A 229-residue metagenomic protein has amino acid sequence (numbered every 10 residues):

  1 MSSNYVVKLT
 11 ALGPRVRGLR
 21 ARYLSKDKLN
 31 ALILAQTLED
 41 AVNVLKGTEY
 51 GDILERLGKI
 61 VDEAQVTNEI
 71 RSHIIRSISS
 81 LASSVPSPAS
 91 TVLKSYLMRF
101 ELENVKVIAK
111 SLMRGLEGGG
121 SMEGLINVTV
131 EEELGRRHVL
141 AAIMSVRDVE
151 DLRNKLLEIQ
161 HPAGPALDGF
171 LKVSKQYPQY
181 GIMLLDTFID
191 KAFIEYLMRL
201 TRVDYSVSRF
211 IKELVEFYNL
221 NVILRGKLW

Functional and structural regions predicted by a protein language model:
M1-W229: N-terminal domain-start signal
